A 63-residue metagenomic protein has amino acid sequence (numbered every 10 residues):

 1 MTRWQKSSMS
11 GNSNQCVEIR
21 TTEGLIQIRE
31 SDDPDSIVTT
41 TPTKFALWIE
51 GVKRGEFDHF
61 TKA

Functional and structural regions predicted by a protein language model:
M1-A63: Positively charged, low-complexity terminal tracts and the immediately adjacent first secondary-structure elements
